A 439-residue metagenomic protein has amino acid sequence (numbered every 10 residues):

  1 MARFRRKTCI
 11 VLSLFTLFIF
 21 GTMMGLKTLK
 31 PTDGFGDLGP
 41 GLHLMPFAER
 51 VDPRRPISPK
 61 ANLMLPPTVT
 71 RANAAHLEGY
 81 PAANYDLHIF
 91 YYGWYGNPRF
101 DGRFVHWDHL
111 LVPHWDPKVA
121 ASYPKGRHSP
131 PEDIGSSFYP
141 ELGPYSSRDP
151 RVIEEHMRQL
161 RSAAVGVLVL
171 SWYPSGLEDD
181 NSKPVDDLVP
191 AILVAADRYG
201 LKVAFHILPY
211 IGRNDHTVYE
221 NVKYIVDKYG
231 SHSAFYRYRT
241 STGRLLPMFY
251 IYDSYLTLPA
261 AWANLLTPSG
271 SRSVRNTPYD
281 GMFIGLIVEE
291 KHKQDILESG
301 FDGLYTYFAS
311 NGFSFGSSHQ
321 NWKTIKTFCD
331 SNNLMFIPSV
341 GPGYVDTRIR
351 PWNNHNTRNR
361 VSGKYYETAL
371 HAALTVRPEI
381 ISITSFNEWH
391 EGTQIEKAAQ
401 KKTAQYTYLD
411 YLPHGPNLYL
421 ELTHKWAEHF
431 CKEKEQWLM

Functional and structural regions predicted by a protein language model:
A2-M439: Glycan-processing catalytic domains of CAZymes
